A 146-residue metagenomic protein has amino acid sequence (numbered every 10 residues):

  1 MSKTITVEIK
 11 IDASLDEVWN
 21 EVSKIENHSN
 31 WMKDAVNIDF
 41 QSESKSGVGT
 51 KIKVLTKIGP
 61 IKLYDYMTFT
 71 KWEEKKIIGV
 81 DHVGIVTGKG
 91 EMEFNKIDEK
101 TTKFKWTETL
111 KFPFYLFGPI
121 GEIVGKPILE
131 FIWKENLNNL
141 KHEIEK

Functional and structural regions predicted by a protein language model:
M1-Q41, G47: Hydrophobic ligand-binding cavity/cleft-lining segments
V7-I9, D65-K71, K89-K96, E108: Hydrophobic/aromatic beta-strand elements that line small-molecule binding cavities or substrate pockets in beta-rich
K10-S14, L55-G59, N95-I97, T107-P113 (+1 more regions): Solvent-exposed residues in well-ordered beta-strands and their adjoining turns, especially edge/terminal strands
V18-V22, H28, I52-V54, F69 (+4 more regions): Hydrophobic pocket/interface hotspot
D39-V86, E99, E135-K146: Glycine-rich portal/gate segments that line the openings of hydrophobic small-molecule binding cavities
D81-F131: Beta-strand/loop substructures that line and gate deep hydrophobic ligand-binding cavities in soluble
